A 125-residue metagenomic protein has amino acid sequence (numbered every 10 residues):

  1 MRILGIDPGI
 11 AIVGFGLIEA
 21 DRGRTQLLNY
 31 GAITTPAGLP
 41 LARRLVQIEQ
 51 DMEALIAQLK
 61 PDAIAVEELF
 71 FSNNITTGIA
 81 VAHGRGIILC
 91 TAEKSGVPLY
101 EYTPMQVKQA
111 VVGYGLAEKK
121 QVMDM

Functional and structural regions predicted by a protein language model:
M1-M125: Phosphate- and other anionic-substrate recognition elements at nucleic-acid/protein interfaces
